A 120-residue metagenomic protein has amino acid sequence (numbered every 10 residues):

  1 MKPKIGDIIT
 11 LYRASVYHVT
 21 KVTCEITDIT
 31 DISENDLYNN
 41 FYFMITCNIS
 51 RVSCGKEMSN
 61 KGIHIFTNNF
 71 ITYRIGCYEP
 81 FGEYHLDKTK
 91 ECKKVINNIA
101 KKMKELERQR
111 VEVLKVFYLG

Functional and structural regions predicted by a protein language model:
M1-Y17: Short coil-to-beta transition motif at edge beta-strands of beta-rich domains
G6-I8, I26, E91: Short low-polarity hydrophobic stretches
I8, K21-T23, G62: Well-ordered beta-strand positions in beta-sheet-rich domains
L11, T30-I32, E105: Intrinsically disordered, low-complexity repeat segments enriched in small/polar residues
S15, N35, S59: Acidic surface patches and DE-rich sequence motifs
Y17-S33: Short beta-strand-centered aromatic/proline hotspots
T30-F43: Short peripheral tails and domain-boundary helices/loops at the edges of structured domains
F41-L119: Intrinsically disordered, low-complexity, charged/polar segments
